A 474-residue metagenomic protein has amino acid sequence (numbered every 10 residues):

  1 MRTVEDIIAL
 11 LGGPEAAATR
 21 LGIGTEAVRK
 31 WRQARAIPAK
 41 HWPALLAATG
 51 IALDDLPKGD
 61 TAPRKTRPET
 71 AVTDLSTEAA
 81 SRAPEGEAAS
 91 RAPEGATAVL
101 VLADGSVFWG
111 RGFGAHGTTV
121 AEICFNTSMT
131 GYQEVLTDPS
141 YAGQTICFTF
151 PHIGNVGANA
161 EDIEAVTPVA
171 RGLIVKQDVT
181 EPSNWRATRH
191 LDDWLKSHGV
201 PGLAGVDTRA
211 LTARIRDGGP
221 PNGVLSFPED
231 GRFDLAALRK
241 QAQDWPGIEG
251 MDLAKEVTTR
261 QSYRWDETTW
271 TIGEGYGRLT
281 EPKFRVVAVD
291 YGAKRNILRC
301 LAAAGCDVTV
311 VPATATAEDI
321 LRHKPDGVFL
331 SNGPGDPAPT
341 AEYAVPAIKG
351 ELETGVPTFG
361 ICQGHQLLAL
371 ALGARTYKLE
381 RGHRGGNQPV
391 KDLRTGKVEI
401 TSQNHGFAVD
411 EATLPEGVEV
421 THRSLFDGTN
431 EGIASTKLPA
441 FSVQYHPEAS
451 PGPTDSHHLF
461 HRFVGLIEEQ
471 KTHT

Functional and structural regions predicted by a protein language model:
M1-R20, A47, I51-G59: A short, Lys/Arg-rich alpha-helix, primarily the initiator
L21-I37: Recognition helix of helix-turn-helix/homeodomain-like DNA-binding domains that insert into the DNA major groove
A34-A47: Short, basic-rich loop-to-helix N-cap that marks the start of a DNA-contacting helix
D55-T70: Short amphipathic recognition helices of helix-turn-helix/homeodomain-type DNA-binding modules
E78, E87, A92-E318, R322-H323 (+3 more regions): RNA-binding accessory domains that recognize and position tRNA/RNA substrates
R322, G327, S331-A408, G452-I467: Cysteine-nucleophile active-site neighborhood
G396-L438, T474: Catalytic beta-strand/loop cores that center a nucleophilic Ser/Cys/Thr and support acyl-enzyme chemistry
